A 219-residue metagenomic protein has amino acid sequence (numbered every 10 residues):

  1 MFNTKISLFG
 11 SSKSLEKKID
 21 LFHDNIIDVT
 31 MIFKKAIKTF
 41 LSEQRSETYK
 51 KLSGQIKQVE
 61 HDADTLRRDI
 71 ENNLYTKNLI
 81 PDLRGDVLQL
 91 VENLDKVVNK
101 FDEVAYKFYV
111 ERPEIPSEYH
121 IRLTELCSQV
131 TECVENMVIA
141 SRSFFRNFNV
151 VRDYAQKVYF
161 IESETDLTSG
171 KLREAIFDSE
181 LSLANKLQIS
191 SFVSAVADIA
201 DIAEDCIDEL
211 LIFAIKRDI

Functional and structural regions predicted by a protein language model:
M1-I219: Cytosolic, long alpha-helical scaffolding segments
